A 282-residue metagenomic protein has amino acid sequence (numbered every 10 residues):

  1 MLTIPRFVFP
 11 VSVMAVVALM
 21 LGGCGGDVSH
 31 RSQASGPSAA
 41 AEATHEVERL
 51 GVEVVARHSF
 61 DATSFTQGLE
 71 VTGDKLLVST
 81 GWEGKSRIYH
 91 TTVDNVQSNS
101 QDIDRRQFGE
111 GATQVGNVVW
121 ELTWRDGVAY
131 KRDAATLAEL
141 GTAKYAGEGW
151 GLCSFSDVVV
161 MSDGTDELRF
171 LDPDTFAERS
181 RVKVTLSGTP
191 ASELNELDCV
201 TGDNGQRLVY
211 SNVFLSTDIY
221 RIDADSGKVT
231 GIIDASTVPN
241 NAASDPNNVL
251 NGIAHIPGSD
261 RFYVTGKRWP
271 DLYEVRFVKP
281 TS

Functional and structural regions predicted by a protein language model:
C24-V28: Bacterial signal peptide processing site
A41-T63, T92-V96: A short helix->beta-strand "capping" segment at the edge of beta-propeller domains
V55-R87, Q101-T113, W150, G266-P270: Beta-strand-rich domains and repeat architectures in extracellular enzymes and scaffolds, especially beta-propellers
R57-A62, Q101-R105, G141-G147, V182-S192 (+2 more regions): Surface loop/turn motifs at the tips and blade-to-blade linkers of beta-strand repeat domains
T66, L194-E196, D245-A254: Signature of short aromatic-glycine-proline-rich micro-motifs recurring in repeat-based ectodomains
L76-W82, Q114, V119-D126, M161-T165 (+2 more regions): Conserved beta-strand positions in repeat-built beta-propeller and related beta-rich domains
T91-V96, D133-L137, D172-F176, D223-K228 (+1 more regions): Short loop/turn segments that connect beta-strands within beta-propeller blades
N95-G149: Blade-loop segments of beta-propeller domains
